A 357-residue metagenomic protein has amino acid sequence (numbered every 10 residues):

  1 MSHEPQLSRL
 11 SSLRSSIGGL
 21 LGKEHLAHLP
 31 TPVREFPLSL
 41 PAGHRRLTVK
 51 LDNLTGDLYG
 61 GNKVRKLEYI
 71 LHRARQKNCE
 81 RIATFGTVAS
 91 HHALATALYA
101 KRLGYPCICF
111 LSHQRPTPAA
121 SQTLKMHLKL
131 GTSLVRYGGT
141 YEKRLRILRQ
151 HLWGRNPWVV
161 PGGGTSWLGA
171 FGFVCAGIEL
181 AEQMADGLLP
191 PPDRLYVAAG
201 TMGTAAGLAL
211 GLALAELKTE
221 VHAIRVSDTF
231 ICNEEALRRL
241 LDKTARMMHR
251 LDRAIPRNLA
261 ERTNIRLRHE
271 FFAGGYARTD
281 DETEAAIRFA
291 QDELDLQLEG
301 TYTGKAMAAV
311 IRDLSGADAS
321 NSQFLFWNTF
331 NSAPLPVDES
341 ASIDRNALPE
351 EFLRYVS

Functional and structural regions predicted by a protein language model:
M1-S357: PLP-dependent amino-acid enzyme catalytic core
